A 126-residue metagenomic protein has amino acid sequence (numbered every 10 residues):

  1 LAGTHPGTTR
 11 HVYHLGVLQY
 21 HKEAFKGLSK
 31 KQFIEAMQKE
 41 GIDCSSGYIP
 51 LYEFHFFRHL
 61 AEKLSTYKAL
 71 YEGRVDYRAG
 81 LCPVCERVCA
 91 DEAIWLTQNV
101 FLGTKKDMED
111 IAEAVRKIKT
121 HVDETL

Functional and structural regions predicted by a protein language model:
L1-L126: PLP-dependent aminotransferase class I/II
